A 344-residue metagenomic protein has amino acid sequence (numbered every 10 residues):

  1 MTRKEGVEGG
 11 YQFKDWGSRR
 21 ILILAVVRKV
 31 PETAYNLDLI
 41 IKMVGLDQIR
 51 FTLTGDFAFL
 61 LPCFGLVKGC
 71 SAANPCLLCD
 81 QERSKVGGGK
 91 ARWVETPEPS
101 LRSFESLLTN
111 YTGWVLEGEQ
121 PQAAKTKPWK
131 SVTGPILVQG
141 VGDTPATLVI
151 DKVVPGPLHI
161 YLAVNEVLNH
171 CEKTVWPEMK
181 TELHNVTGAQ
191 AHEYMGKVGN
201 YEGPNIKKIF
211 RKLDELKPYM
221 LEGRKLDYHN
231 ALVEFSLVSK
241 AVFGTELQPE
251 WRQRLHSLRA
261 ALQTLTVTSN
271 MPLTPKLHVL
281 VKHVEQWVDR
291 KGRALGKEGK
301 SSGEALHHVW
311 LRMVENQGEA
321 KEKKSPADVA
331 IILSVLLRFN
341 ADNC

Functional and structural regions predicted by a protein language model:
M1-C344: A structural signal for the principal folded core domain
